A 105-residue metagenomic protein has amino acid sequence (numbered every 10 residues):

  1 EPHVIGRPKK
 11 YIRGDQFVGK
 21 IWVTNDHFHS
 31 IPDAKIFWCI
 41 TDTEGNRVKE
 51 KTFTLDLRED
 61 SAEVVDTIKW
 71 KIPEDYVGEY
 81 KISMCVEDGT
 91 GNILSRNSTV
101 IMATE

Functional and structural regions predicted by a protein language model:
E1-E105: Carbohydrate-binding surfaces of carbohydrate-active enzymes
